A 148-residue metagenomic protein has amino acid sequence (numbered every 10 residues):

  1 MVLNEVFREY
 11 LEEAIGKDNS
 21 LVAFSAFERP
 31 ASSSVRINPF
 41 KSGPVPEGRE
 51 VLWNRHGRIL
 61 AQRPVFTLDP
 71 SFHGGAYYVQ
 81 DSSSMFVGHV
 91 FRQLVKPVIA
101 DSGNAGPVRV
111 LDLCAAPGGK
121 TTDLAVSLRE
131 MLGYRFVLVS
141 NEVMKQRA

Functional and structural regions predicted by a protein language model:
M1-A148: S-adenosylmethionine
